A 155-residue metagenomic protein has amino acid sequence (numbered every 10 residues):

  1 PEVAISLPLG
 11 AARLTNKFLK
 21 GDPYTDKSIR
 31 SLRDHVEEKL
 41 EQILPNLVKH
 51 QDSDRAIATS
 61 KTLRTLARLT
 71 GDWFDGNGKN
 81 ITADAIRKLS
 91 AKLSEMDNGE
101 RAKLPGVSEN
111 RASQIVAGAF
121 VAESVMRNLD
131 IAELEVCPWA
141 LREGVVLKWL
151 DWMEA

Functional and structural regions predicted by a protein language model:
P1-A155: Helical "lid/coupling" subdomains associated with nucleotide-phosphate turnover
